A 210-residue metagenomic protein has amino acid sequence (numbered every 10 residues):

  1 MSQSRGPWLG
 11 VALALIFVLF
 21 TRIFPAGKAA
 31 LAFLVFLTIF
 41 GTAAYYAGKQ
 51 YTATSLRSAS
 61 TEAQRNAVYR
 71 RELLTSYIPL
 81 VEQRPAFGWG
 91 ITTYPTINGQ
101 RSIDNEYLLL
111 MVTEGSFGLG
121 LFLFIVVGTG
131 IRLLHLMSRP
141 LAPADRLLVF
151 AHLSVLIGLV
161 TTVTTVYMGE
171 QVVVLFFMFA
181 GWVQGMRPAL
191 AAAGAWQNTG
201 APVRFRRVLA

Functional and structural regions predicted by a protein language model:
M1-L19, E114-S116, M168: Helix-loop-helix junctions and helix-breaking kinks within/between transmembrane helices of multi-pass membrane
M1-Q3, L19-T61, R65, T75-Q83 (+1 more regions): A membrane-periplasm/extracellular boundary helix in multi-pass inner-membrane enzymes that assemble envelope glycans
W8-F20, F36-L37, V127-T129, L175-W182: Hydrophobic transmembrane alpha-helices of multi-pass, membrane-embedded glycosylation machinery
I16-A26, G130-S138, G181-A191: Structural signal for the C-terminal ends of transmembrane alpha-helices and the immediately following loop
A47, T52-E114, L133-P140: Long extracytoplasmic/lumenal interhelical loops at the membrane interface of multi-pass membrane proteins
S116-R132: Selective detector of the "anchor" transmembrane alpha-helix that sits immediately C-terminal
L134-T165: Loop-to-helix entry and N-terminal half of a specific, functionally important transmembrane alpha helix in multi-pass
P140-D145, F179-A210: A juxtamembrane structural motif centered on a specific transmembrane helix
